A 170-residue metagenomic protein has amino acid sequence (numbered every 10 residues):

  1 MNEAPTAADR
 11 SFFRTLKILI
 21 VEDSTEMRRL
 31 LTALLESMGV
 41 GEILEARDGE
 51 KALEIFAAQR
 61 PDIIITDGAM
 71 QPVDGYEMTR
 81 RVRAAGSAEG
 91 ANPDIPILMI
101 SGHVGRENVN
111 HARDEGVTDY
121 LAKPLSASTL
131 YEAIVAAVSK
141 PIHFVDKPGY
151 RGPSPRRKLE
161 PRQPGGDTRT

Functional and structural regions predicted by a protein language model:
S11, S139-T170: CheY-like receiver
T25-L44: Two-component/phosphorelay signaling modules centered on CheY-like receiver
E45-E54, G75: Helix N-cap/capping motif at the beta->alpha junctions
Q59-I65: Active-site beta3 strand of CheY-like receiver
M70: Receiver (REC) domain active-site loop signature in two-component systems and cognate sites in sensor histidine kinases
E107, L125-I134, V138, I142 (+1 more regions): C-terminal output helix
T118: Short, glycine/charged-rich "phosphate-handling" switch motifs in NTP-dependent and phosphotransfer domains
